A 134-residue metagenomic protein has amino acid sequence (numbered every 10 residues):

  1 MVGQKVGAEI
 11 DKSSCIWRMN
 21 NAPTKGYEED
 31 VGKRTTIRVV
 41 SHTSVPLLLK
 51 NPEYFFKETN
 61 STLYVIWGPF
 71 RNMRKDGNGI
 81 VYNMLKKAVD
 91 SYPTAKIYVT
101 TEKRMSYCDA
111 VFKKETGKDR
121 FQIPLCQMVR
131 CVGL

Functional and structural regions predicted by a protein language model:
M1-G3: A eukaryotic "domain-start" boundary segment
G7-V129: Acidic/Gly/His-enriched mid-domain segments of enzyme catalytic cores or analogous surface patches that mediate
R130-L134: Acidic, metal-associated active-site segment
